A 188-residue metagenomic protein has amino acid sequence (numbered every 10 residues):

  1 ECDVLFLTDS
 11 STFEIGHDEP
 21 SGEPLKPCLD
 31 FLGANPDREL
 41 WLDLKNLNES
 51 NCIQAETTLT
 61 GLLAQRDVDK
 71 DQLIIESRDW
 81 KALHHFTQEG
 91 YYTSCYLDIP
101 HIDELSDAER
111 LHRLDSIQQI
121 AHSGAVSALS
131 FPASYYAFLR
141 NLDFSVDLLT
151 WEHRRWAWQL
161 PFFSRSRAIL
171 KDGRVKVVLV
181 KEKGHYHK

Functional and structural regions predicted by a protein language model:
V4-S106, H112-R113, G124-S134: Metal-dependent phosphodiesterase/phospholipase catalytic core, i.e., the His/Asp/Glu-rich active-site region
L5, D103-K188: C-terminal active-site rim and adjoining tail of enzyme catalytic domains
